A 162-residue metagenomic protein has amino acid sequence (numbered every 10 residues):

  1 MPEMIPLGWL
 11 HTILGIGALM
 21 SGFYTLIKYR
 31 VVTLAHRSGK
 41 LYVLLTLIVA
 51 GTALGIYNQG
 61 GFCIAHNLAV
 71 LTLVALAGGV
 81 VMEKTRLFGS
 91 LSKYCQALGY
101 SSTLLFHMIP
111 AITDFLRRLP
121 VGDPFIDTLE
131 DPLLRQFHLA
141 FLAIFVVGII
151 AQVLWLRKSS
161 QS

Functional and structural regions predicted by a protein language model:
M1-S162: Alpha-helical membrane insertion/targeting regions
